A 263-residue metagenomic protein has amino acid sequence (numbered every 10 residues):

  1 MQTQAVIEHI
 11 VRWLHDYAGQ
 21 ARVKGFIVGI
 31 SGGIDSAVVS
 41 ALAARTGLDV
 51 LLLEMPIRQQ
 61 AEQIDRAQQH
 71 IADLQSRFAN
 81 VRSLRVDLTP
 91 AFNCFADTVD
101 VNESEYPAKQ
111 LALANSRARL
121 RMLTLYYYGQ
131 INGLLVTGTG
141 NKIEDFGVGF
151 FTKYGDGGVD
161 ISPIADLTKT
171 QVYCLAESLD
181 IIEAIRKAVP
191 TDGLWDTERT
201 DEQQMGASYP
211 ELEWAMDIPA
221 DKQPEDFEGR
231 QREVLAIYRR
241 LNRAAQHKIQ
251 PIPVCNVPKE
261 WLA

Functional and structural regions predicted by a protein language model:
M1-F26, A41-L51, R58-A61, H70-S116 (+3 more regions): ATP/NTP-dependent adenylation/nucleotidyl-transfer catalytic domains that generate, transfer, or process NMP-activated
G33: Conserved G/P- and acidic residue-centered "switch" motifs that form tight phosphate/ATP-binding loops in soluble
S36: Catalytic nucleophile loop
A67: Conserved SAM-binding loop
R119: Catalytic-core regions of hydrolytic enzymes
